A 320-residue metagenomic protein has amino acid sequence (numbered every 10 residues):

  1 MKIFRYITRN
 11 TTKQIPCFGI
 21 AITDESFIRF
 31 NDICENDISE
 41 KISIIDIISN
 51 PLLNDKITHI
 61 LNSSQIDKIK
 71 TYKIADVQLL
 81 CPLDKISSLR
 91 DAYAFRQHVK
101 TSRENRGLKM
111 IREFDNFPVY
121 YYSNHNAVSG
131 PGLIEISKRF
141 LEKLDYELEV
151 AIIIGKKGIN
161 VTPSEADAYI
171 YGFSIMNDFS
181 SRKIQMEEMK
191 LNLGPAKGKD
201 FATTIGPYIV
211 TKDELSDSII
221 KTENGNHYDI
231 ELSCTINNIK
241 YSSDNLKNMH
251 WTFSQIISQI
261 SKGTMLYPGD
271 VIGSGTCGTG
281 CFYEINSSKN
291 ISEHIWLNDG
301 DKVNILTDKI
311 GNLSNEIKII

Functional and structural regions predicted by a protein language model:
M1-C34, K197, T203, P207-V210 (+3 more regions): Charged, cofactor-coupling segments
M1-V119, K302: N-terminal non-catalytic cap/leader segment that marks the start of a structured domain
I38-I44, H250-K262: Short, surface-exposed linear segments at secondary-structure transitions and domain or protein termini
P51, V77, Y146-L148, Y228-I230 (+2 more regions): Residues at beta-strand starts and edge strands
Y72-K73, G132-I134, N286-S288: Short gly/ser/thr-rich secondary-structure transition/capping motifs
L83-I257, H294-I295: Glycine-enriched loop-and-adjacent helix/strand subsegments that border the catalytic/binding cleft of enzyme cores
I257-P268, T279: Extended, compositionally biased non-globular segments
P268-G269, G300: Loop/turn positions that initiate beta-strands
